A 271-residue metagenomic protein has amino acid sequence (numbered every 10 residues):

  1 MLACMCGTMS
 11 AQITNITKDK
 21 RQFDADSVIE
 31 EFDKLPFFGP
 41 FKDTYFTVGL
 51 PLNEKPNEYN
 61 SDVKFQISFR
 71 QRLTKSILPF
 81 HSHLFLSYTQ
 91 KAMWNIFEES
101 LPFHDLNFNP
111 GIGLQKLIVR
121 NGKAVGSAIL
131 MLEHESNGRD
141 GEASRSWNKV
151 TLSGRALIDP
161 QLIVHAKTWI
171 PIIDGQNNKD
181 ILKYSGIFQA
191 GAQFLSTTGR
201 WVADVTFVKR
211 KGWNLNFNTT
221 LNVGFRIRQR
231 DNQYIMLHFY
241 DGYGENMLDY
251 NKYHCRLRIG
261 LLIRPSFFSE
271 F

Functional and structural regions predicted by a protein language model:
M1-I29, F268-F271: Cleavable N-terminal export/targeting peptides
I13-I16, S136, I172-D174, V202-T206 (+2 more regions): Intrinsically disordered, low-complexity linker/tail regions enriched in polar/charged residues
T14-D24, T47-E54, M93: Short N-terminal signal/transit or membrane-insertion segments and the immediately adjacent low-complexity/disordered
I16, V28-L35, N218-F271: Predominantly the C-terminal beta-signal and adjacent terminal strand-loop region of outer-membrane beta-barrel
R21-G49: An anionic/polar, Ser/Thr-rich intrinsically disordered regulatory signature
F38-G49, K75-T197, V205-F207, N214 (+2 more regions): Outer-membrane pore/translocation modules
N53, N57-I77: N-terminal low-complexity, intrinsically disordered segments
D62, Q66-S68, N109-G111, T151 (+3 more regions): Membrane-embedded beta-strand positions in outer-membrane beta-barrel channels/transporters
